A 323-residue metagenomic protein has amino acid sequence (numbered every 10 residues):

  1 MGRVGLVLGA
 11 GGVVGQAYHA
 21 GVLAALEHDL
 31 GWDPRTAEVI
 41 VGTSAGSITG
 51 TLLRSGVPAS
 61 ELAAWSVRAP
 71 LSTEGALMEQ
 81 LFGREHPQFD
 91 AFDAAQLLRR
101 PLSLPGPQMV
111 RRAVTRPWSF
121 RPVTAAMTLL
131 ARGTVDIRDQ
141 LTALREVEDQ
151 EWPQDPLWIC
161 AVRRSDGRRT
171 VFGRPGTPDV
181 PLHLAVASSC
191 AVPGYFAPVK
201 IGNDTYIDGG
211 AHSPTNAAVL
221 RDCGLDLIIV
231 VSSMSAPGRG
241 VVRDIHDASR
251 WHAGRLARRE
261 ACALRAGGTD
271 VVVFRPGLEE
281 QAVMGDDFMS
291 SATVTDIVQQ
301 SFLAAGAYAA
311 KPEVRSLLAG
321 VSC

Functional and structural regions predicted by a protein language model:
M1-T43, I48-C323: Patatin-like phospholipase
